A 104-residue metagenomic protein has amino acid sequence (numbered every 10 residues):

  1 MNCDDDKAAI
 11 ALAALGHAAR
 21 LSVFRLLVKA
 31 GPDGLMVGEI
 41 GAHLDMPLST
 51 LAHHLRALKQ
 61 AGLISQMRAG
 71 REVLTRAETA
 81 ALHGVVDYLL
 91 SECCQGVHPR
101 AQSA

Functional and structural regions predicted by a protein language model:
M1-K7, R25-A30, T79-A104: Amphipathic alpha-helical dimerization/coiled-coil segments that flank or bridge DNA-binding/regulatory modules
D6-P47, A69-A81: N-terminal helix-turn-helix DNA-binding core of bacterial DNA-binding proteins
L21, A57-L58: Alpha-helical and His/Cys-centered functional microenvironments
M36-V37, M67, V85, H98: Short, hydrophobic secondary-structure boundary micro-motifs
A42, K59-Q60: Alpha-helical residues within the helix-turn-helix
P47, A52-H54: Short coil turns linking two alpha-helices in DNA-binding domains
